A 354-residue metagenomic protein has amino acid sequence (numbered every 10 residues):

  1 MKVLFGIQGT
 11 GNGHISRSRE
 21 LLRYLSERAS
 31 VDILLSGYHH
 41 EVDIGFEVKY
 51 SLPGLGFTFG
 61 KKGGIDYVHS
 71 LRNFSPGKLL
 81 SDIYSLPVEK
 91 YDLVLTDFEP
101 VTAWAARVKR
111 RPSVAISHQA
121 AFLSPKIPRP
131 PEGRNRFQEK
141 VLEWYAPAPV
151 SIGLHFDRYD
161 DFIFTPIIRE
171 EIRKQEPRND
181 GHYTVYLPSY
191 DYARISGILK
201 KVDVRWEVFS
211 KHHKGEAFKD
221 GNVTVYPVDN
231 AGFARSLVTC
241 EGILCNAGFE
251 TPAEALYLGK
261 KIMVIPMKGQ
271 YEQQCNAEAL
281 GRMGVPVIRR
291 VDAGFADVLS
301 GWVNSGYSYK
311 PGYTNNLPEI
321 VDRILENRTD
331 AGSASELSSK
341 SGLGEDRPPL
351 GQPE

Functional and structural regions predicted by a protein language model:
G6-R19: A short, glycine/small-residue-rich beta-strand->loop->alpha-helix junction that serves as a flexible
Q8-G9, V31-K78, A293: Conserved nucleotide-sugar phosphate-binding/catalytic loop shared by glycosyltransferases and other
L22, I167-G242, D292: Donor-nucleotide binding loops and adjacent catalytic segments primarily of GT-B fold Leloir glycosyltransferases
G64-L93, P100-V101: Conserved nucleotide-sugar donor-binding subdomain of glycosyltransferases
V94-P100, A105, A115, S236-C275: A donor-sugar binding/catalytic signature common to diverse glycosyltransferases and related nucleotide-sugar
S124-Y192, S210-H212: A nucleotide-sugar donor-handling region in carbohydrate enzymes
L256-S305: Catalytic binding pocket for nucleotide-activated donors in carbohydrate/polymer assembly enzymes
S300-E354: C-terminal amphipathic helix plus adjacent low-complexity, charged tail appended to glycosyltransferase catalytic
